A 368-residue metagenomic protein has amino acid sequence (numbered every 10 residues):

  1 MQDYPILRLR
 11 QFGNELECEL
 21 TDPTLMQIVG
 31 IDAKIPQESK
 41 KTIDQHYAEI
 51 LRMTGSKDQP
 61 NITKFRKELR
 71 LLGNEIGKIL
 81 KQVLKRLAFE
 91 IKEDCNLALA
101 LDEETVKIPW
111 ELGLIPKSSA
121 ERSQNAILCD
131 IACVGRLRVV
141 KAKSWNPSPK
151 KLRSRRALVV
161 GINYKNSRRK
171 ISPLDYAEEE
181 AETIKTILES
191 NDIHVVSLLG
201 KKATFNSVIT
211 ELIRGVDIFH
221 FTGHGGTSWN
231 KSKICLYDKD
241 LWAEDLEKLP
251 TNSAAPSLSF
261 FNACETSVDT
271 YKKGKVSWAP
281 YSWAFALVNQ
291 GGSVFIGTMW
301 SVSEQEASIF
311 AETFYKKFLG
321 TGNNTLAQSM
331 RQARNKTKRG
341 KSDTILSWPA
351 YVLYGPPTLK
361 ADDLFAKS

Functional and structural regions predicted by a protein language model:
M1-H220: Domain-scale, conserved, charged regions that form catalytic cores and adjacent regulatory/interaction surfaces
L99, V160, I184, F219 (+5 more regions): Residue-level detector of buried hydrophobic side-chain packing in well-ordered secondary-structure elements
K107-A132, G226-T251, S267-K275: A short, glycine/acidic-enriched catalytic loop
C129-I131, G135-K141, N146-K151, K239-A255 (+2 more regions): Caspase-like cysteine protease fold
R156, D217-I234, N262-A263, S267 (+1 more regions): Active-site microenvironments of hydrolase-like enzyme catalytic domains
I213-I218, E247-Y271: Mobile, glycine- and charge-enriched loop segments and immediately flanking short secondary-structure elements within
S293-Q305: Short acidic/histidine-rich active-site segments
